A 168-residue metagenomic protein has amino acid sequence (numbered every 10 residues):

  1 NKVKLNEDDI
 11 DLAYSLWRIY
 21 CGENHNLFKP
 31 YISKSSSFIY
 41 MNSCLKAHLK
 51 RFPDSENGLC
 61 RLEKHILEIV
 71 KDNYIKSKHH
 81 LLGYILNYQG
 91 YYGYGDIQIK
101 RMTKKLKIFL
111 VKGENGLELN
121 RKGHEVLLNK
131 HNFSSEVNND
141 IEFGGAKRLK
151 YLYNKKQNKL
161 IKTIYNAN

Functional and structural regions predicted by a protein language model:
K2-D72: A conserved mid-domain beta-alpha-beta active-site/ligand-binding segment of alpha/beta enzyme cores
E63-L67, L82, K100: Hydrophobic residues on short alpha-helical segments
L67, Y88-Q89: Short, glycine/charged-rich beta-strand-loop motifs at protein surfaces that mediate ligand recognition and catalysis
K71, L86, K107: Hydrophobic/aromatic-lined pockets within catalytic cores
N73, G90-Y91: Short acidic, glycine/proline-enriched loop segments that cap or flank alpha-helices
I75-L86: Short acidic, hydrophobic short linear motifs in intrinsically disordered regions
Y91-K105: Short amphipathic alpha-helical interaction segments
I97-K100, L110-N168: Accessory beta->alpha helical hairpin/"wing" motif in late/C-terminal subdomains of nucleic-acid enzymes
